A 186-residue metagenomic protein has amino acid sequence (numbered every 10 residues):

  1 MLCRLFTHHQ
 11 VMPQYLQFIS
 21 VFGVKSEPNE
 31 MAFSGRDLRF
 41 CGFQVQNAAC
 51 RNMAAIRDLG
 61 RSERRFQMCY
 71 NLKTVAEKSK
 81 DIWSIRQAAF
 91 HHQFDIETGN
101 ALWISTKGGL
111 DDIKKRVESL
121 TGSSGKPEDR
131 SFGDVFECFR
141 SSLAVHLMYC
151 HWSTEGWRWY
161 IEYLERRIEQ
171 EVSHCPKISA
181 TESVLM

Functional and structural regions predicted by a protein language model:
M1-V184: Extended N-terminal soluble domains of membrane/secretory-pathway proteins
